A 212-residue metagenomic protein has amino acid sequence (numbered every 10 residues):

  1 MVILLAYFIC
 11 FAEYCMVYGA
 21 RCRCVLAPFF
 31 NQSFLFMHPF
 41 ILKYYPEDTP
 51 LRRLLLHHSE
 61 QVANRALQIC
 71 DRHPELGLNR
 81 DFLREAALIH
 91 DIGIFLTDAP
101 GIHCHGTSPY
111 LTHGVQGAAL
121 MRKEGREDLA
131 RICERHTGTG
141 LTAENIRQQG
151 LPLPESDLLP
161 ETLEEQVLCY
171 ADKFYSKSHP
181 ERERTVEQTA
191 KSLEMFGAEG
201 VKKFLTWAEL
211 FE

Functional and structural regions predicted by a protein language model:
M1-C10: Extreme N-terminal basic, low-complexity initiation segments that serve as generic localization/processing leaders
L4-L5, L26, L35: Leucine-biased recognition of intrinsically disordered, low-complexity hydrophobic segments
C10, C15, C22-C24: Cysteine-centered motifs
A20, A27-P28: Intrinsically disordered, low-complexity segments enriched in serine/proline and basic residues
F30-Y110: Acidic/His-rich, divalent-metal-binding segments that scaffold phosphate/diphosphate chemistry
E75-V186: Divalent metal-dependent catalytic cores for phosphoryl transfer on phosphate-bearing substrates
M195-E212: Charged phosphate-binding loop/patch that engages nucleotide di/tri-phosphates or the phosphate backbone of nucleic
